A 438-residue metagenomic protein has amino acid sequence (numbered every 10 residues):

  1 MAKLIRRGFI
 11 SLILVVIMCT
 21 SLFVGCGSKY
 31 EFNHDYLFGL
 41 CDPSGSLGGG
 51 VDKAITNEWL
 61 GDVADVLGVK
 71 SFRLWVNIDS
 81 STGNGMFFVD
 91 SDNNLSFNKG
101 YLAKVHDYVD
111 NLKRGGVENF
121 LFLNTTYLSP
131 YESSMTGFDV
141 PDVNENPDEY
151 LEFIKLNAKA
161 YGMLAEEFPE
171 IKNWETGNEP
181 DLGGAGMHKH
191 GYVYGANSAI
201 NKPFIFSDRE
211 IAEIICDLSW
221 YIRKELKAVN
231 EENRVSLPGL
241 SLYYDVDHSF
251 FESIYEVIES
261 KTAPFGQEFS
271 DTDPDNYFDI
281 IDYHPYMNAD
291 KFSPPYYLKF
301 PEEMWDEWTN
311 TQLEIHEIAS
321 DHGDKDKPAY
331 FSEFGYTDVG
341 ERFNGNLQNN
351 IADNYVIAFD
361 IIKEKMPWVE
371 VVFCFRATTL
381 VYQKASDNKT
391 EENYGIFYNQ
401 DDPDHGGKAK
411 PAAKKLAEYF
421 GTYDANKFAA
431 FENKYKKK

Functional and structural regions predicted by a protein language model:
M1-I5: N-terminal secretory signal peptides that target proteins for export/translocation
R7-C26: Sec-dependent N-terminal signal peptides of Gram-positive bacterial secreted proteins and lipoproteins
S28-N77: Boundary/entry segment of secreted carbohydrate-active catalytic domains
F38-D42, K70-L74, N119-L123, W174-T176 (+4 more regions): Hydrophobic faces of well-ordered beta-strands that scaffold small-molecule active sites in alpha/beta enzyme cores
G48-A64, I154-L164, S249-S270, A352-I361: Short, acidic/polar
V66-D245, N288, T337, K384: Substrate-binding cleft and catalytic face of glycoside hydrolase catalytic domains, especially the flexible beta-alpha
F87-F88, S96, P180, A185 (+3 more regions): Aromatic-rich peripheral "rim/lid" segments of glycoside hydrolase catalytic domains that contact and position glycan
I154, I205-Q348: Noncatalytic carbohydrate-binding groove/subsite architecture in carbohydrate-active enzymes
